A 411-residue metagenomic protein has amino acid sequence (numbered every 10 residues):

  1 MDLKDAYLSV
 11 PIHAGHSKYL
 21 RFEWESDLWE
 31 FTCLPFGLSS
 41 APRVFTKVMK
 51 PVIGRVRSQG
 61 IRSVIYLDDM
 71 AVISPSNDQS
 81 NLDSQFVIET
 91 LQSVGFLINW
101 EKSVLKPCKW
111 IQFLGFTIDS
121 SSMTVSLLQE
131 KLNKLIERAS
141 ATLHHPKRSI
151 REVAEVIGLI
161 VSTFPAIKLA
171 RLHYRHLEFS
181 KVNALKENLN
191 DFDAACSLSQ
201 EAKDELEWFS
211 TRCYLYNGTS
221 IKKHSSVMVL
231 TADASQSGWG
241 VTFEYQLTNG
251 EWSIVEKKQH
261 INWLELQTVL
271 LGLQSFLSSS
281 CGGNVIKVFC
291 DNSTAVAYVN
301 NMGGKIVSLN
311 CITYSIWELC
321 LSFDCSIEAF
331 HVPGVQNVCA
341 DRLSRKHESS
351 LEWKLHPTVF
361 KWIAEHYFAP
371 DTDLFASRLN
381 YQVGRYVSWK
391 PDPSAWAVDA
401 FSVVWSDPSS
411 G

Functional and structural regions predicted by a protein language model:
M1-I12, E152-E155, L230-A232: Conserved catalytic palm subdomain of right-hand nucleotidyl-transferase polymerases, strongest for RNA-directed enzymes
K4-W29, F45-R55, S121, S126-E130 (+4 more regions): Reverse-transcriptase-like RNA-dependent polymerase core
Y7, L28-G60, R148-L172, L273: Conserved pre-motif C helix in the palm subdomain of viral-like polymerases
S26-V48, A141, E244-Q267, L271 (+2 more regions): A short, polar/acidic, helix/strand-boundary loop motif
P42-T90, G272-C290: Active-site palm subdomain of RNA-directed nucleic acid polymerases
R62-V64, V72-A141, A154, I221 (+2 more regions): Polymerase palm active-site segment centered on the conserved acidic dipeptide of motif C
L105-I221, G334: C-terminal reverse transcriptase regions that engage the nucleic-acid substrate
L273-C339: RNase H catalytic domain
